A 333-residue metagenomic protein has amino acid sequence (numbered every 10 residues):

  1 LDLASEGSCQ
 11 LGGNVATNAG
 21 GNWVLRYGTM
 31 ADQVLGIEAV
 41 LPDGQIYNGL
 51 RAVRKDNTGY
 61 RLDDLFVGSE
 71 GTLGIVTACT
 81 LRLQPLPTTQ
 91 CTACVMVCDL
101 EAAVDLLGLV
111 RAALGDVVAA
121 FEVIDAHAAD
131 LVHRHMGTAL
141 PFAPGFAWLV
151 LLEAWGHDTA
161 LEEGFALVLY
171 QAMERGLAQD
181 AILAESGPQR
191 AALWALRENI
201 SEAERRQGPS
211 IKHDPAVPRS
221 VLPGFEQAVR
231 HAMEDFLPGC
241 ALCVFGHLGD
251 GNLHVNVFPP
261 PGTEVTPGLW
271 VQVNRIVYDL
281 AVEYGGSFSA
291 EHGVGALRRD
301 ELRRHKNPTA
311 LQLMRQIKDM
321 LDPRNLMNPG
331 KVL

Functional and structural regions predicted by a protein language model:
L1-E122, M327: FAD-binding subdomain of flavoenzyme oxidoreductases
G20-W23, R134, L333: Conserved, structured C-terminal
Q45, R299-L333: Activity-critical C-terminal alpha-helical subdomain
L81, P85, C91-V97, A102-I276 (+2 more regions): C-terminal substrate-recognition/cap domain of FAD-linked oxidoreductases
A93, G262, L297-R303: Short beta-alpha connecting loops at secondary-structure transitions that line or flank enzyme active sites
H127, L248-G251, E291-D300: Small/polar glycine-rich anion-binding or flexible loop at a beta-alpha turn
V282-V294, P323-M327: Alpha-helix capping/hinge segments and adjacent helical runs
